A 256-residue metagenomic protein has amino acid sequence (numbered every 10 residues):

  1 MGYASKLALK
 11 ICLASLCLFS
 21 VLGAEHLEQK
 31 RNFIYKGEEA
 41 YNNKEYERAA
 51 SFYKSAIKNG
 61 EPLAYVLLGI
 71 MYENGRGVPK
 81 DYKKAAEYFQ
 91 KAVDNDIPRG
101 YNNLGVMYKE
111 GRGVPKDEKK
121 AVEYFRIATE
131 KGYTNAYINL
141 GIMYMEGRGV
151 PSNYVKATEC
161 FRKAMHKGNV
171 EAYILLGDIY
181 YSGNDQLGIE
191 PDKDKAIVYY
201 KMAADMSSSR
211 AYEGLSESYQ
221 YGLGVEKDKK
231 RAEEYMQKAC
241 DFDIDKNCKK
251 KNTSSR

Functional and structural regions predicted by a protein language model:
E28, A40-Y41, K58-P62, N74-R76 (+9 more regions): Short helix-capping/linker turns of helical repeat alpha-solenoids
Q29-S55, N59: Alpha-helical segment of the N-proximal tetratricopeptide repeat
F33-A40, A56, V66-N74, N103-E110 (+5 more regions): Hydrophobic face of amphipathic alpha-helices that form TPR/SEL1-like repeat modules and related alpha-solenoid
E226-I244: TPR/TPR-like (Sel1-like) alpha-helical repeat modules
